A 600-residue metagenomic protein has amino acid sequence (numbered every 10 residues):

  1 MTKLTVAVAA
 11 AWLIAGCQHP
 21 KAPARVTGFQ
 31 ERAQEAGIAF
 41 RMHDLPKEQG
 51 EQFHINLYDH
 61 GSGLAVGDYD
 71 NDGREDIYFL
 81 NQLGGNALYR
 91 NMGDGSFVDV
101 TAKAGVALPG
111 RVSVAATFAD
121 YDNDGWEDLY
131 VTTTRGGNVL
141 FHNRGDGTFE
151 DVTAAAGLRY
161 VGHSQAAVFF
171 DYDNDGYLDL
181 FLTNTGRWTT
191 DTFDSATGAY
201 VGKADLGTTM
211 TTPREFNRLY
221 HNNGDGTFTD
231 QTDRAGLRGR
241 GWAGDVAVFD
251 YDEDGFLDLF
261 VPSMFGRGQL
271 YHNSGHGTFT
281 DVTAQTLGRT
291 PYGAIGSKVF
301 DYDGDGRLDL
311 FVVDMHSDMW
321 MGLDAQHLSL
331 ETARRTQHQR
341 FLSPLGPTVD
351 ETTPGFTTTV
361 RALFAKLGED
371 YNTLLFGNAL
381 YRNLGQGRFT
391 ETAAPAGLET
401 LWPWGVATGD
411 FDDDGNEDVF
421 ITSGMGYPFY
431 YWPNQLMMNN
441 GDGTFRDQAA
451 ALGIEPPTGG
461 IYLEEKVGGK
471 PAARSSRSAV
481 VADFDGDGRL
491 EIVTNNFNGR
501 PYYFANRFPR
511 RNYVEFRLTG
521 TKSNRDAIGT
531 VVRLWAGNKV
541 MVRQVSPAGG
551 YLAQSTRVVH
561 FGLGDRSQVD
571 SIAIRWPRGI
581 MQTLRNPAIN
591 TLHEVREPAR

Functional and structural regions predicted by a protein language model:
K3-G16: Bacterial N-terminal signal peptides
C17-R32, P46-G50, A396, Y427 (+2 more regions): Gly/Ser/Thr/Pro-enriched helix-cap/hinge segments flanking short amphipathic alpha-helices
A22-Q30, G85-V100, G137-D151, T192-G207 (+6 more regions): Beta-propeller blade repeat segments, especially FG-GAP/WD-type strand-to-loop junctions in 6- to 7-bladed propeller
F29, R74-N81, W126-T133, L180-N184 (+6 more regions): Hydrophobic beta-strand segments that make up the repeating blades of beta-propeller and related beta-repeat
I38-G63, G105-T117, G157-V168, P213-E215 (+8 more regions): Repeat-based blade/solenoid architectures
G61-N71, R90, S113-N123, H142 (+9 more regions): Beta-propeller blade termini
K103-T117, T134-Y172, L182-M210, R214-E215 (+1 more regions): Asp-box/WD-like beta-propeller blade repeats and closely related beta-sheet repeat scaffolds
T185-T212, H316-T373, I421-Y431: Short, conserved, GDST-rich strand-edge loop motifs in beta-rich repeat architectures
